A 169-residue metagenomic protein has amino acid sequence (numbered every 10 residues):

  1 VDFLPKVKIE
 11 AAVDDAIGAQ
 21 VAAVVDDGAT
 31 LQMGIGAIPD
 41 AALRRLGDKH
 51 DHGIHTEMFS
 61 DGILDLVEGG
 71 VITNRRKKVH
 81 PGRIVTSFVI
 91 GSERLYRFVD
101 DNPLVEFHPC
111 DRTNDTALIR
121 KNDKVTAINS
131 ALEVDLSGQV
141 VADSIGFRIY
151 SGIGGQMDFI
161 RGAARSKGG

Functional and structural regions predicted by a protein language model:
V1-G169: Conserved phosphate- and dinucleotide-binding cores of soluble alpha/beta proteins, encompassing both enzyme active
